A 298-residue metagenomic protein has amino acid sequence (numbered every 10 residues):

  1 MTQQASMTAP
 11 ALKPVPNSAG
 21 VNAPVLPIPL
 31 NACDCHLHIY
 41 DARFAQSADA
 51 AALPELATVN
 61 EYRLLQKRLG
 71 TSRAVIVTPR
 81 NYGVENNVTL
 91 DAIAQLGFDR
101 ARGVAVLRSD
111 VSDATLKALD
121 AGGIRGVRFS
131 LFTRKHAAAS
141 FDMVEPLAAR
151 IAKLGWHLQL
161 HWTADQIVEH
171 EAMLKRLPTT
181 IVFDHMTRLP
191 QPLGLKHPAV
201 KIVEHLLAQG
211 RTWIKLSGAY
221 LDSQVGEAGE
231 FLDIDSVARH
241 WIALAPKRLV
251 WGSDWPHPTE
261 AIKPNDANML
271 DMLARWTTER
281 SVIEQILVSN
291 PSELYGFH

Functional and structural regions predicted by a protein language model:
T2-N31, E55-R73, A243-R248, A261-H298: Mid-to-C-terminal alpha-helical segments outside catalytic/metal-binding sites
T8-N17, G83-D165, A172, K215-A219 (+1 more regions): Active-site gating/metal-coordination segments in enzymes
A9-A11, S140-W251: Catalytic pocket-lining loop regions of alpha/beta-barrel enzymes, especially the amidohydrolase/enolase/GH5 lineages
A32-L37, A74-V77, A101-A105, V127-F129 (+4 more regions): Hydrophobic faces of well-ordered beta-strands that scaffold small-molecule active sites in alpha/beta enzyme cores
H36, Q66, T89, L119 (+7 more regions): Conserved, mostly hydrophobic/aromatic
Y40-A42, N81-V84, D110-V111, R134-K135 (+4 more regions): Active-site environment of divalent metal-dependent phosphoester hydrolases
S47-Y82, R100-V106, I124-F132, W156-L158: Divalent metal-dependent hydrolysis catalytic cores, especially in the metallo-beta-lactamase
N86-A101, I234-I242, N265-W276: Short, electropositive alpha-helical surface patch
